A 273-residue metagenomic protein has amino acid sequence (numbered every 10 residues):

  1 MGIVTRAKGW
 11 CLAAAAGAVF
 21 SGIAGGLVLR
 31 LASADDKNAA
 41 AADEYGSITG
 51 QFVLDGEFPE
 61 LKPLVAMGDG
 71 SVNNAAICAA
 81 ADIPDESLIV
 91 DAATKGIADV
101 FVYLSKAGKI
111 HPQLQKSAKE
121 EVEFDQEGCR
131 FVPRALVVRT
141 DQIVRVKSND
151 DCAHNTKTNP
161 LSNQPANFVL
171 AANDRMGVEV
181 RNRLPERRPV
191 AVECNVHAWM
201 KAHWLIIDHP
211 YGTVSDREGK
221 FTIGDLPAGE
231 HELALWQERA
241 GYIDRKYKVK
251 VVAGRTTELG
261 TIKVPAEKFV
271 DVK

Functional and structural regions predicted by a protein language model:
M1-K8: N-terminal secretory signal peptides that target proteins for export/translocation
K8, I23-L27, T222: Terminal low-complexity, poorly structured segments
G9-C11, S33: Sequence-pattern detector for short linear motifs and compositional/periodic biases rather than a specific fold
A13-G26: Bacterial N-terminal signal peptides
L29-K273: Extracytoplasmic copper-binding redox domains, predominantly the cupredoxin/blue-copper superfamily
